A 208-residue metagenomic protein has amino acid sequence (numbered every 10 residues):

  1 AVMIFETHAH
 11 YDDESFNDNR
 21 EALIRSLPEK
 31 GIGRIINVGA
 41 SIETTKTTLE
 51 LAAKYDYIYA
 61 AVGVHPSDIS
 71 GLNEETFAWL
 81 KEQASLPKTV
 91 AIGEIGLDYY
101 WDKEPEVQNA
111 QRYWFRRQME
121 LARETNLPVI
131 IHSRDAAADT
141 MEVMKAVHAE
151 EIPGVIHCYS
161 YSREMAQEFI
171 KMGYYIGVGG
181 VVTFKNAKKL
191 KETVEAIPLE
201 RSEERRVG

Functional and structural regions predicted by a protein language model:
A1-R206: Mid-domain alpha/beta scaffold segments of enzyme catalytic cores
